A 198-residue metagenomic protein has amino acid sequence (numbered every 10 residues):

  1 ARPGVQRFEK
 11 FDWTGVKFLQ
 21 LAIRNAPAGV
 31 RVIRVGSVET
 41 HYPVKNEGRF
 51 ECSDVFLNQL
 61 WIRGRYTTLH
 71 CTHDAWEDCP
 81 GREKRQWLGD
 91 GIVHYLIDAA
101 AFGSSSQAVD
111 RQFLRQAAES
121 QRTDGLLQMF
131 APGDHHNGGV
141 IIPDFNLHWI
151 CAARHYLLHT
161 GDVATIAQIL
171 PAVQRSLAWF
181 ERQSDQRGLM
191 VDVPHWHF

Functional and structural regions predicted by a protein language model:
A1-D78, D90, S105-R111, A117 (+7 more regions): Extracellular/oxidizing-compartment recognition motifs
P80-K84, D134-H135: Active-site lumenal/periplasmic loops and adjacent helix-entry segments of GT-C-fold, multi-pass membrane
R82-D90, V140-H148, Q168: Aromatic- and histidine-enriched alpha-helix N-cap/loop-to-helix transition segments that scaffold the rims
V93-S104, H148-T165: Well-ordered alpha-helical scaffold segments within catalytic/enzyme domains
H94-Y95, F130-F145, D185: Carbohydrate-active catalytic/glycan-binding domains of CAZyme proteins, especially the secreted or lumenal ectodomains
